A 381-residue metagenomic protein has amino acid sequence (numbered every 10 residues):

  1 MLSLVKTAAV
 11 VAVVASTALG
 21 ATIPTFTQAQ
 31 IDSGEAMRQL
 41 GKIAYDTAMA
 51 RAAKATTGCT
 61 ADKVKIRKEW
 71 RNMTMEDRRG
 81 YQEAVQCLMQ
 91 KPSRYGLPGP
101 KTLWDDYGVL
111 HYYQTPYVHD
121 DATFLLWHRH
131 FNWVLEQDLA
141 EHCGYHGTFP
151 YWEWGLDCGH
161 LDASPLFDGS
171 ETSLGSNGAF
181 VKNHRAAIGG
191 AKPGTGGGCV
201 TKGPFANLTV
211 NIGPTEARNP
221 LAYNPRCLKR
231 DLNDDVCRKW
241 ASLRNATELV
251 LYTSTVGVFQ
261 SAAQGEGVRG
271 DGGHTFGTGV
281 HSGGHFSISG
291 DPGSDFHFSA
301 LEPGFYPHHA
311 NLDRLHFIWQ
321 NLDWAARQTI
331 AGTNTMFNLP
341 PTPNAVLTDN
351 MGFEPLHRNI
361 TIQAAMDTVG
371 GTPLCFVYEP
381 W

Functional and structural regions predicted by a protein language model:
M1-T25: Fungal secretory targeting signals
A21-W381: C-terminal accessory segments of proteins
